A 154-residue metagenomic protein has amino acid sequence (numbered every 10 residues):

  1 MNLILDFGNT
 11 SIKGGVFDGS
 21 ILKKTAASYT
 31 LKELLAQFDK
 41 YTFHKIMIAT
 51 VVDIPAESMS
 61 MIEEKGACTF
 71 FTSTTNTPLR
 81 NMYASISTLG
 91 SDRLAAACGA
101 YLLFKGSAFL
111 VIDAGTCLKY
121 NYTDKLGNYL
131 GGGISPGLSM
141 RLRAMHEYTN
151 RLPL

Functional and structural regions predicted by a protein language model:
M1-S11, G15, I21-F109, K125-L154: Nucleotide/phosphate-binding catalytic cleft detector across ATP-hydrolyzing and phosphate-transferring enzymes
I112: Catalytic metal- and UDP-sugar-binding loop of GT-A-like glycosyltransferases, i.e., residues flanking the conserved
N121-Y122: Amphipathic coiled-coil signal-relay and dimerization helices
